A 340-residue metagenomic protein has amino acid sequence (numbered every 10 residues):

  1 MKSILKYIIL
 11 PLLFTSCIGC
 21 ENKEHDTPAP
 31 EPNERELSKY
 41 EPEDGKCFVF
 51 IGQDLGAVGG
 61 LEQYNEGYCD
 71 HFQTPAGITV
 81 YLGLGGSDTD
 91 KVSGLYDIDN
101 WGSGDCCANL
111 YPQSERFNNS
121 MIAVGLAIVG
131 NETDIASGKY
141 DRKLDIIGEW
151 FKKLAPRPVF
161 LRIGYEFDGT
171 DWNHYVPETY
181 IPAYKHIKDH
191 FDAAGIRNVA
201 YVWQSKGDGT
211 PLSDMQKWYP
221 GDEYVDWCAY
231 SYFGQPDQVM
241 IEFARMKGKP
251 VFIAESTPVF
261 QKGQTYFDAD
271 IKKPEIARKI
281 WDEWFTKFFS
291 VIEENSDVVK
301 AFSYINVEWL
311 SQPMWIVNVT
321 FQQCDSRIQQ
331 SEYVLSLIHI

Functional and structural regions predicted by a protein language model:
S16-S38: Bacterial Sec-dependent N-terminal signal peptides
V49-K153, W284, W309-Q312, I316 (+1 more regions): N-terminal carbohydrate-binding/catalytic regions of secreted carbohydrate-active enzymes
G104-N109, Q113, N118-S120, W227-T265: Glycoside hydrolase catalytic-domain groove-lining segments
G130, M246-F285, I305-V317: Active-site clefts of carbohydrate-active enzymes
W150-P177, V199-S205: Active-site groove signature of glycoside hydrolases
D192-S213, V251-Q261, S303-Y304: Aromatic-lined carbohydrate-recognition surfaces of secreted/lumenal glycan-active proteins
G207-E223, V239-E242: Distinct, well-ordered alpha-helical segments
I338-I340: Conserved small/polar residues in nucleotide/adenosyl-binding loops
